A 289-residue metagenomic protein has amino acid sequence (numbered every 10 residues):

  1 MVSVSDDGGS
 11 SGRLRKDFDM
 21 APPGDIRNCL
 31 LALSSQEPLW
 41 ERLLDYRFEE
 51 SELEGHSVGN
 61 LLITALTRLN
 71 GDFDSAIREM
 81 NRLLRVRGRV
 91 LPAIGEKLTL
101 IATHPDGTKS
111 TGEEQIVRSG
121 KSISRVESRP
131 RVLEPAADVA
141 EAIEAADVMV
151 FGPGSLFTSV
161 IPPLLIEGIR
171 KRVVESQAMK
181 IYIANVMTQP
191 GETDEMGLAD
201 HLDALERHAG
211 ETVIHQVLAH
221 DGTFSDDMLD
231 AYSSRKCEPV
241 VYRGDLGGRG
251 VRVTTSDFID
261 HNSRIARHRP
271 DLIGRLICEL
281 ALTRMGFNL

Functional and structural regions predicted by a protein language model:
V2, V90-I94, D245, D257: Beta-strand->loop->alpha-helix junctions that form or flank phosphate-binding loops in nucleotide-handling enzymes
V2-D19, G120, P135-A136, E144 (+4 more regions): Conserved phosphate- and dinucleotide-binding cores of soluble alpha/beta proteins, encompassing both enzyme active
S5-K121, L276-E279: Electropositive, gly/pro-rich neighborhoods at or near active sites that engage anionic ligands
L43-D72, G154-I161, M187-T193, F224 (+1 more regions): Glycine-rich phosphate/diphosphate-binding loops and the adjacent beta-loop-alpha structural elements that coordinate
E96-P153: Active-site gating loop/helix substructures
V150-G152, I181-I183, L218: Structural motif
E195-L289: C-terminal functional extensions of proteins
